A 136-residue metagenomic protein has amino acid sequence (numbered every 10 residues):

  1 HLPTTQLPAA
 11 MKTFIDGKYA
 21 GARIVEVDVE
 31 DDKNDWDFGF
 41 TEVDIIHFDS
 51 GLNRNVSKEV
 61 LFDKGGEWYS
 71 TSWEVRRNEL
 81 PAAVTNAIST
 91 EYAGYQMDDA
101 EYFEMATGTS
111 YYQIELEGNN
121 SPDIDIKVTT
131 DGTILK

Functional and structural regions predicted by a protein language model:
H1-V27, G51, T71, E79-A82: Short helix/turn-capping signatures at newly exposed starts of structured segments
L7, M11, I15, Y19 (+8 more regions): Fold-core signature of tandem repeat domains
A10, D35, R76, A83 (+2 more regions): Residues in flexible loops and secondary-structure boundaries
D16-G21, D35, L52-R54, S89 (+2 more regions): A generic structural signal for short, solvent-exposed coil/turn residues that cap or connect secondary-structure
R23-D44, Q96-Q113: A cross-family detector of function-defining hotspots
D37-S72, E115-K136: Amphipathic N-proximal alpha-helical interface segments
K64-Q96: Long, charged/polar, surface-exposed segments that mediate recognition or autoinhibition
A87, M97-E101, M105-G108, E117-I126 (+1 more regions): Domain-level signal for compact, non-enzymatic binding modules
